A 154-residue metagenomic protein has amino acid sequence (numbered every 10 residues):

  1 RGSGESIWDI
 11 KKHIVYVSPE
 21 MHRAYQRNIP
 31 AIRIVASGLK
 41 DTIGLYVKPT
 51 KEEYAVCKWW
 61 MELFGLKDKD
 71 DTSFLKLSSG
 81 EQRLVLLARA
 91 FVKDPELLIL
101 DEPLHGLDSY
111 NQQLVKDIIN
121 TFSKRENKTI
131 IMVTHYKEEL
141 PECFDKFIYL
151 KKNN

Functional and structural regions predicted by a protein language model:
P19-K76: ABC-family P-loop ATPase nucleotide-binding domains
S78-L84: ABC ATPase nucleotide-binding domain "signature motif"
L87: Hydrophobic anchor residue at the start of the ABC signature
D94: Conserved catalytic motifs of ABC-family nucleotide-binding domains
L98-E102: Catalytic Walker B motif of ABC-type/P-loop ATPase nucleotide-binding domains
S109-Y110: Helix N-cap at the start of a conserved alpha-helix in ABC-type nucleotide-binding domains
T134-H135: H-loop/switch region of ABC-family ATPase nucleotide-binding domains
